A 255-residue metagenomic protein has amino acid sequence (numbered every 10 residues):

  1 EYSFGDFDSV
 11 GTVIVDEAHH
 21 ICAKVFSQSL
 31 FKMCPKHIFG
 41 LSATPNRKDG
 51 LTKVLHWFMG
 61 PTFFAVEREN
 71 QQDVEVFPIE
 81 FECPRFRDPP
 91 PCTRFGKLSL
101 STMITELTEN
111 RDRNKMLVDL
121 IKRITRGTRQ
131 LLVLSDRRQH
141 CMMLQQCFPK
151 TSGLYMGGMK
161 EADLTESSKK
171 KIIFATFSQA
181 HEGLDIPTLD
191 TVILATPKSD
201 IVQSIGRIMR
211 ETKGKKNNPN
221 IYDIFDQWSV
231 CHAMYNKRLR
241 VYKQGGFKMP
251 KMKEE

Functional and structural regions predicted by a protein language model:
E1, H19-H20, P35, A43-K48 (+7 more regions): Conserved nucleotide-binding/hydrolysis micro-motifs of P-loop NTPases
E1-Q28, A175-S178, G183: Conserved RecA-like ASCE ATPase "motif II neighborhood" in helicase/translocase motors
F4-V10, S29-P35, P187, I208-K216: Short, conserved loop/helix-junction motifs that constitute active-site signature segments in enzyme catalytic cores
G11-E80, Y242: Post-DEXD/H (motif II) to motif III coupling segment of the RecA-like Helicase ATP-binding lobe
K53-P78, E82-T93, V202, R210-E255: A conserved SF2-helicase RecA2
C92-D136, M142-Q146: Conserved interdomain hinge at the start of the Helicase C-terminal
Q130-L132, L144-D163: Conserved RecA-like helicase motor-core motifs
G153, G157-G245: Conserved RecA-like P-loop NTPase helicase motor core
